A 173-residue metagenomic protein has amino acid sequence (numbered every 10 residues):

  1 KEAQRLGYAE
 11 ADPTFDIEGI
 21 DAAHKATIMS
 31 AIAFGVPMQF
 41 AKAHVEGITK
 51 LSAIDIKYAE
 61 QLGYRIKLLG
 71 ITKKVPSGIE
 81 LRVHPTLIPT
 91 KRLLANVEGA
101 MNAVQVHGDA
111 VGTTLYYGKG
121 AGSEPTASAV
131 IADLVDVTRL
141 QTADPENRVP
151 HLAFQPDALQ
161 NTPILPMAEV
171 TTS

Functional and structural regions predicted by a protein language model:
K1-N96, M101-A103: Substrate-binding/catalytic subdomain of NAD(P)-dependent oxidoreductase enzymes
E18-A22, G120-A129, D133: Conserved phosphate/anionic-ligand binding catalytic regions in large, soluble enzymes, centered on
I48, T90, G112-T114, G118-E124: Glycine-rich phosphate/pyrophosphate-binding beta-alpha loops
G70, P85, G108, G118-G120: Active-site proximal loops enriched in glycine and acidic residues that flank catalytic Cys/His/Asp and coordinate
L94-A95, Y116-G118, S128-A129: Short conserved micro-motifs at the rims of enzyme active sites and ligand-binding pockets
V97-A100, G108-A110, M167-T172: A structural signal for short secondary-structure junctions
H107-G108, T114-L115, V137: C-terminal transmembrane helices and immediately adjacent loops/tails of multi-pass membrane transport proteins
A129, L134-S173: A conserved regulatory-domain signal marking ACT and ACT-like small-molecule sensing domains and adjacent regulatory
